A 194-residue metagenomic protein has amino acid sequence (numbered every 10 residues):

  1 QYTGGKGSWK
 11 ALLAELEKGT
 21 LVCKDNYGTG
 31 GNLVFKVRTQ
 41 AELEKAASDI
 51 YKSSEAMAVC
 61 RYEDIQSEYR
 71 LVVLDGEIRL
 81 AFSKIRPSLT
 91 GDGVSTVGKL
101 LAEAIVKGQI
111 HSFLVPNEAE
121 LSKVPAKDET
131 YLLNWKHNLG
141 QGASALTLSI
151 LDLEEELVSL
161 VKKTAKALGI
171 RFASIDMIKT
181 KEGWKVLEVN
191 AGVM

Functional and structural regions predicted by a protein language model:
Q1-Q40: A conserved helix-loop-beta module that forms one wall/lid of the active-site cleft in ATP-utilizing catalytic domains
K18, D75-G76, K181: Residue-level signal for tight coil/turn positions that link beta-strands
G19-C23, A56-C60, F172-I175: A short linear hydrophobic-aromatic micro-motif
L21, R79-L80, K185-E188: Protein kinase-like catalytic core scaffold
N26, Y62-E63, V72, D176-I178 (+1 more regions): Anionic group-transfer/hydrolysis microenvironments
Y27-G28, E63-I65, A167-R171: A short catalytic or substrate-binding loop motif that flags glycine-/basic-rich loops and adjacent residues that bind
F35-G140, S144, L148-D152: Phosphate-binding site of ATP-dependent enzymes
P87-D92, A143-M194: ATP-dependent carboxylate activation and anion-phosphoryl transfer catalytic cores that bind Mg-ATP to form
